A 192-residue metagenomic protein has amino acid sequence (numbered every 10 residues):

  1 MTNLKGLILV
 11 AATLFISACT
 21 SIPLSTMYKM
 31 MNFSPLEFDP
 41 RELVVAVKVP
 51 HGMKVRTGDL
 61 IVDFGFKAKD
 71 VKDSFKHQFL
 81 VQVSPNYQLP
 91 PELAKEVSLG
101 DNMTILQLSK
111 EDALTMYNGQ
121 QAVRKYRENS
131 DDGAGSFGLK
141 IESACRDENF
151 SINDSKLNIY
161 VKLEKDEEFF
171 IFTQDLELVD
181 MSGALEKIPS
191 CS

Functional and structural regions predicted by a protein language model:
M1-I8: Bacterial N-terminal signal peptides that target proteins for export
F15-A18: C-terminal motif of bacterial Sec signal peptides marking the signal peptidase cleavage site
T20-P23: Bacterial signal peptide processing site
M27-P50: Post-signal peptide N-terminal segment of mature Sec-exported envelope proteins
V44-A46, I61-D63, G138: Beta-strand secondary-structure signal
V49-M53, F66-D70, I141-C145: Beta-strand elements of well-folded, non-transmembrane domains
V55-A134: Structured domain cores in non-transmembrane regions
E128-S192: Glycine-rich, aromatic-bearing surface loops/beta-hairpins
